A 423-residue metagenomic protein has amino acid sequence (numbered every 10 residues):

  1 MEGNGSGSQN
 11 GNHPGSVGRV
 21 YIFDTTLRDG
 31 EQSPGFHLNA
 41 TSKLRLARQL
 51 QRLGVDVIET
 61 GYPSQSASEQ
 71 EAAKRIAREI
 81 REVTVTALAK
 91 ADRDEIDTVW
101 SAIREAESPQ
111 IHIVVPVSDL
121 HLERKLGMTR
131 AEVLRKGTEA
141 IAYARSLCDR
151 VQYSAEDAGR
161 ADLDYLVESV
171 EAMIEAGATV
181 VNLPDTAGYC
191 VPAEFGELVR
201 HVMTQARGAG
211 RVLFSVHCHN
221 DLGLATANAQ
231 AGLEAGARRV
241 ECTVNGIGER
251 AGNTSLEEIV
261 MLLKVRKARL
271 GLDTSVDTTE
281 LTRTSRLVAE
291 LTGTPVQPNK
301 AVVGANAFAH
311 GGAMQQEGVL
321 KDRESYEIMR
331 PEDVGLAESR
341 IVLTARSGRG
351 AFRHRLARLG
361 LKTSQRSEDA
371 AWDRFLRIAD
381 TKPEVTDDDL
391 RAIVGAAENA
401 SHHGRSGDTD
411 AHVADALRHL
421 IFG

Functional and structural regions predicted by a protein language model:
E2-D92, R340-L343, S347, R358: N-terminal capping/small domains of soluble enzymes
H13-P14, R19-V20, D24-T26, M261 (+1 more regions): A mid-to-C-terminal "edge-of-domain" accessory segment
R19, S42, L46, S68-A72 (+17 more regions): General structural feature for long, well-ordered alpha-helical segments within catalytic domains of soluble enzymes
V20-I22, Q32-V57, Q70-E79, R93-F214 (+1 more regions): Alpha/beta enzyme core
L27-D29, D92, S118, A158 (+5 more regions): Short, glycine-/Ser/Thr-/acidic-enriched flexible segments
F36, Y62-P63, V85, A89 (+8 more regions): Hydrophobic alpha-helical scaffolding
T84, V180-N182, R239-C242: Short hydrophobic alpha-helical runs that function as membrane-insertion/retention elements
C190, G196-D322, Y326: Catalytic alpha/beta core domains of metabolic enzymes, predominantly
